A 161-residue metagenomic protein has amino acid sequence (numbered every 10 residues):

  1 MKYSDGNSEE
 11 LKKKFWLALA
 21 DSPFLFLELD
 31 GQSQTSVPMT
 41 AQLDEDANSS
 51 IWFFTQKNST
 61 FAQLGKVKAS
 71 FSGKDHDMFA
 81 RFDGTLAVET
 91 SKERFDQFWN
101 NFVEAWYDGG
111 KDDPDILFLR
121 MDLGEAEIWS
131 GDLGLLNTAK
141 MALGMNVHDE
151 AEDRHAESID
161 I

Functional and structural regions predicted by a protein language model:
M1-F24, R154, S158: N-terminal leader/targeting segments and the immediate start of mature chains
L17-Q34, V67-F71: A short, Trp-centered hydrophobic/proline-enriched beta-strand micro-motif
Q32, D46-N48, H76: Short strand-connecting beta-turns/loops that link adjacent beta-strands
Q34-T40: A positional/architectural concept
A41-N48, S59: A glycine-rich, hydrophobic loop/mini-helix early in the fold
S50-T55: Short, well-ordered beta-strand segments in soluble/periplasmic domains
F61-E125: Short, structured beta-strand-loop surface elements
I116-I161: C-terminal edge-of-domain segments
